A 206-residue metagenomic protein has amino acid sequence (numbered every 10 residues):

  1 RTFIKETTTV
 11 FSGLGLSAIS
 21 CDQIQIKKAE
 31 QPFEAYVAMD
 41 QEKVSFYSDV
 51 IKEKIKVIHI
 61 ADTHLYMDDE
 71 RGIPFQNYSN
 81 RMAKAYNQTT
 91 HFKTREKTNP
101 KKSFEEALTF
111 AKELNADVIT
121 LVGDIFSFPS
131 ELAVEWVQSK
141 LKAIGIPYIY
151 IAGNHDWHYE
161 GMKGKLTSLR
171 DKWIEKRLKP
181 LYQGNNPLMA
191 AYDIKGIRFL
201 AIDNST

Functional and structural regions predicted by a protein language model:
R1-Q23: N-terminal export signals
E6, V10, E113-L114, A143-I144: Alpha-helix C-cap/termination motif
T7, V122-G123, A152-G153: Glycine-rich, histidine-containing beta strand-loop boundary motifs that form or position
G15-I19, G72, V134: Alpha-helical transmembrane segments and their juxtamembrane interfaces
C21-Q23, K54, A116, G145 (+1 more regions): Alpha-helical hydrophobic/aromatic positions enriched in membrane-embedded helices and signal peptides
Q25-E131: N-terminal active-site segment of His-dependent metallophosphoesterases
A38-I51, E131, E135-T206: Extended active-site neighborhood of metal-dependent phosphoesterases/phosphodiesterases
